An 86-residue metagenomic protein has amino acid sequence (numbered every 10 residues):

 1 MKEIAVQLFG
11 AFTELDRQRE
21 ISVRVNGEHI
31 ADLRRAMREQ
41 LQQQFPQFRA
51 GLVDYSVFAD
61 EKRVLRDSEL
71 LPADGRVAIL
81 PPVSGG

Functional and structural regions predicted by a protein language model:
M1-G85: Ubiquitin-like/PB1-type beta-grasp interaction modules and other compact soluble beta-rich domains
